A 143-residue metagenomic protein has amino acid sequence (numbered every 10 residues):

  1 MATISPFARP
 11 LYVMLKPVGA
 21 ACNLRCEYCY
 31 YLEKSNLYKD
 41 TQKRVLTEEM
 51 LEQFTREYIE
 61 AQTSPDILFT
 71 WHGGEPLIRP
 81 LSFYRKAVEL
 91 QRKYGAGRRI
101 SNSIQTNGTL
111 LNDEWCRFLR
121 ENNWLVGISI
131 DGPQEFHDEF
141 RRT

Functional and structural regions predicted by a protein language model:
M1-I4: Radical SAM enzyme core and accessory elements
F7-E49: Canonical Radical SAM [4Fe-4S] cluster-binding loop centered on the CxxxCxxC motif and its immediate flanking residues
P17, G73-G74, T106: Short glycine-centered, acidic/aromatic-flanked micro-motifs in structured strand/loop junctions that mark active-site
C26, Y30-E33, Y58, E75 (+1 more regions): Generic short alpha-helical hydrophobic face used as a protein-protein interaction/packing hotspot
N36-D40, D66-G74: Glycine-/proline-rich flexible loop or hinge segments
K39-V45, E75-L77, E139-T143: The substrate-binding groove and active-site-proximal loops of carbohydrate-active enzymes, especially glycoside
M50-F54: Well-ordered alpha-helical segments embedded in enzymatic catalytic cores
T55-T70, R79-T143: Radical SAM/AdoMet-radical enzyme domain recognition
